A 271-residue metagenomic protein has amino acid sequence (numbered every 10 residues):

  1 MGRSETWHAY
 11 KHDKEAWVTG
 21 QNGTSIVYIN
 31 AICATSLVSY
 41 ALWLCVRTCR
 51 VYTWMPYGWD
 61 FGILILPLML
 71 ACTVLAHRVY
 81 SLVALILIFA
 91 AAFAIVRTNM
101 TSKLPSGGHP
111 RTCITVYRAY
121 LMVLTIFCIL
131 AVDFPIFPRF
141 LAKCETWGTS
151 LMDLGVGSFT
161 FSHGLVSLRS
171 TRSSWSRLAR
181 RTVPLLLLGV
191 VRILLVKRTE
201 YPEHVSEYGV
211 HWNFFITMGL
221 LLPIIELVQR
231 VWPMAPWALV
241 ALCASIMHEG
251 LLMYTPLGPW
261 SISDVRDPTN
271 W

Functional and structural regions predicted by a protein language model:
M1-W271: Alpha-helical transmembrane segments and their immediate juxtamembrane cytosolic regions
